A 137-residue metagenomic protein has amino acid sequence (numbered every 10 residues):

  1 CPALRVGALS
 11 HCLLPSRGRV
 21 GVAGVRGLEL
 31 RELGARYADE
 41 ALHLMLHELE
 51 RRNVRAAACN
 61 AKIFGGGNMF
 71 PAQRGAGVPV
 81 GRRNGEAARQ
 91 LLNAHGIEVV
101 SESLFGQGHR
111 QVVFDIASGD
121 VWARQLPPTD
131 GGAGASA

Functional and structural regions predicted by a protein language model:
C1-R52: Conserved mixed alpha/beta catalytic, RNA-binding, or beta-rich assembly cores of soluble enzyme, regulatory
L4, L33-E40, L44, A58 (+3 more regions): Conserved active-site and cofactor/substrate-binding residues in soluble primary-metabolism enzymes
L13-R17, G65-M69, F105-Q107: Acidic, glycine-rich active-site loops and adjacent beta-strand->loop/helix elements that engage anionic groups
V20, A72-R74, V112: Short, well-ordered secondary-structure micro-motifs
L44-R52, F70, L91-E98: Change "in soluble alpha/beta enzymes" to "in soluble alpha/beta proteins
A57-G65: Short glycine-rich phosphate-binding loop at a beta-alpha junction
N68-G81: Phosphate/ribose-phosphate-bearing ligand recognition and processing surfaces, centered on ADP-ribose/NAD(+/P+) systems
R83-A137: Divalent-metal-activated hydrolytic enzyme cores
